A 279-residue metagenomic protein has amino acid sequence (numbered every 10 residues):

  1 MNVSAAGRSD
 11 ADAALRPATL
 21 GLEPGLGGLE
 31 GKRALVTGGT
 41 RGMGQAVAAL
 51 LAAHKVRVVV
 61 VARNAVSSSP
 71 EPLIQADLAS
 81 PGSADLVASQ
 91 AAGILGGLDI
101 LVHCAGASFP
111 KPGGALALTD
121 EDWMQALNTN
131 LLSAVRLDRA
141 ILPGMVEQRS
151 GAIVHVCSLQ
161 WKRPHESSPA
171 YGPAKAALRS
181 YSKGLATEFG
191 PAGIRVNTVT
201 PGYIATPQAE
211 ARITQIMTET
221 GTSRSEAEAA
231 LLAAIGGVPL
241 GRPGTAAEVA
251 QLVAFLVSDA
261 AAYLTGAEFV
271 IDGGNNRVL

Functional and structural regions predicted by a protein language model:
N2-G25, P112, R242, V253-A254 (+2 more regions): Short C-terminal tail/terminal secondary-structure segment of NAD(P)H-dependent dehydrogenase/reductase domains
R33, T40-R41: Conserved glycine-rich cofactor-binding loop
P112-A115, T119-L127, I153, A234: Substrate-binding pocket helix/loop in short-chain dehydrogenase/reductase
G114, P164-G172, G184: Active-site loop-to-helix junction immediately N-terminal to the catalytic Tyr of the SDR YXXXK motif in Rossmann-fold
D138, A174, S182: Active-site helix of classical SDR
P143, T187-E188, A262: Alpha-helical segment proximal to the catalytic Tyr-Lys
G190, R195, L264-G266: Short, small/polar-rich loop/turn modules that mediate ligand/substrate recognition or access, typified
